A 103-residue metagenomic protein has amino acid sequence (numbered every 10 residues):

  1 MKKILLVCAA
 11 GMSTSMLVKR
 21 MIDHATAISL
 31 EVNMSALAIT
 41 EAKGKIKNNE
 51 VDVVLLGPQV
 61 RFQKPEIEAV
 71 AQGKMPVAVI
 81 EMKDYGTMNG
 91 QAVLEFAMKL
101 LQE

Functional and structural regions predicted by a protein language model:
K2-E41: Conserved active-site segments centered on acidic
K3, P76-E103: Ser/Thr/Gly-rich flexible loops in soluble cytosolic domains mediating phosphotransfer, phosphorylation
M16-L17, K64-E66, N89: Short glycine-/acidic-enriched loop or helix-start segments at secondary-structure transitions that form or flank
K19-D23, A27, A69, E95 (+1 more regions): Short, well-ordered alpha-helices that flank and scaffold nucleotide-derived cofactor binding pockets
E41-K45, Q63: Short acidic active-site motifs
N48-V53: Short acidic/histidine-rich motifs immediately flanking catalytic phosphotransfer sites in two-component signaling
G57-Q59: Short secondary-structure boundary segments
A71-K74: Short, structured coil segments at secondary-structure junctions
